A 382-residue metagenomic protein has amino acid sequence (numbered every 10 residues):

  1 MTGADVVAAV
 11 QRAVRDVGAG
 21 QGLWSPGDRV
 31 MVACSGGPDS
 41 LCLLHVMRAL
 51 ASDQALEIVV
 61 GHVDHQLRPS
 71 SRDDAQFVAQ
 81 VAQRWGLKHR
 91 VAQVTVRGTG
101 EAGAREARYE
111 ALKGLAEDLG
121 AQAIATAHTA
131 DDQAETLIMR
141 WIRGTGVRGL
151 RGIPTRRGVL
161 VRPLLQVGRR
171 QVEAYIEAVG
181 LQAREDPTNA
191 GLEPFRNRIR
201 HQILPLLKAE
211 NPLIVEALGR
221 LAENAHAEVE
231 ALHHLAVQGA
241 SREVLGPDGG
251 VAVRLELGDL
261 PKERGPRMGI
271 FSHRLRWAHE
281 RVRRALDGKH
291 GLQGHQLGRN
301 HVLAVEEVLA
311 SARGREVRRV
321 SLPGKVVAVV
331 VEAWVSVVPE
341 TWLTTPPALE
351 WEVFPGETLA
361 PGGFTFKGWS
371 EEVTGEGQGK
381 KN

Functional and structural regions predicted by a protein language model:
M1-E210, H234: Core alpha/beta nucleotide-donor-binding catalytic domains of modification enzymes
G3-D39, L56-V59, V63, V94 (+3 more regions): AMP-forming adenylation/ATP pyrophosphatase catalytic core
L41, E135-T136, N197, H201 (+2 more regions): Non-catalytic, well-ordered alpha-helical scaffold segments
D186-A190, P212-V215, G291-Q296: Short, surface-exposed loop/turn segments at secondary-structure junctions
L204, K208, P212-V215, G219-H226: Short amphipathic alpha-helical segments with heptad-repeat character
